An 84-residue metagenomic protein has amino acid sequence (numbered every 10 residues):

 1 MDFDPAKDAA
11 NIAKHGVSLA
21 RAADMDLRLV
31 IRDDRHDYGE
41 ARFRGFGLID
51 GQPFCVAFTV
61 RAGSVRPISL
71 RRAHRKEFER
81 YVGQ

Functional and structural regions predicted by a protein language model:
M1-Q84: Ribonuclease/tRNase effector modules and their secretory precursors
